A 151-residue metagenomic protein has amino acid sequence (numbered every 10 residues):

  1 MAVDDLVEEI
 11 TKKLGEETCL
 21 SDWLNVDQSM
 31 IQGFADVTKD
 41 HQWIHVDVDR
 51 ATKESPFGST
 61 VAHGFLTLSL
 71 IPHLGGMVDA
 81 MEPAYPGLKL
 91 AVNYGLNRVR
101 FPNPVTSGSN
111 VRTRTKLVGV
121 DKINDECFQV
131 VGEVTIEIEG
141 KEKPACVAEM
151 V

Functional and structural regions predicted by a protein language model:
M1-G15, F101-V151: HotDog/MaoC-like acyl-thioester-processing domains
A2-N93: Hot-dog-fold acyl-thioester-processing enzymes
Y94-R98: A beta-strand/beta-hairpin structural motif
